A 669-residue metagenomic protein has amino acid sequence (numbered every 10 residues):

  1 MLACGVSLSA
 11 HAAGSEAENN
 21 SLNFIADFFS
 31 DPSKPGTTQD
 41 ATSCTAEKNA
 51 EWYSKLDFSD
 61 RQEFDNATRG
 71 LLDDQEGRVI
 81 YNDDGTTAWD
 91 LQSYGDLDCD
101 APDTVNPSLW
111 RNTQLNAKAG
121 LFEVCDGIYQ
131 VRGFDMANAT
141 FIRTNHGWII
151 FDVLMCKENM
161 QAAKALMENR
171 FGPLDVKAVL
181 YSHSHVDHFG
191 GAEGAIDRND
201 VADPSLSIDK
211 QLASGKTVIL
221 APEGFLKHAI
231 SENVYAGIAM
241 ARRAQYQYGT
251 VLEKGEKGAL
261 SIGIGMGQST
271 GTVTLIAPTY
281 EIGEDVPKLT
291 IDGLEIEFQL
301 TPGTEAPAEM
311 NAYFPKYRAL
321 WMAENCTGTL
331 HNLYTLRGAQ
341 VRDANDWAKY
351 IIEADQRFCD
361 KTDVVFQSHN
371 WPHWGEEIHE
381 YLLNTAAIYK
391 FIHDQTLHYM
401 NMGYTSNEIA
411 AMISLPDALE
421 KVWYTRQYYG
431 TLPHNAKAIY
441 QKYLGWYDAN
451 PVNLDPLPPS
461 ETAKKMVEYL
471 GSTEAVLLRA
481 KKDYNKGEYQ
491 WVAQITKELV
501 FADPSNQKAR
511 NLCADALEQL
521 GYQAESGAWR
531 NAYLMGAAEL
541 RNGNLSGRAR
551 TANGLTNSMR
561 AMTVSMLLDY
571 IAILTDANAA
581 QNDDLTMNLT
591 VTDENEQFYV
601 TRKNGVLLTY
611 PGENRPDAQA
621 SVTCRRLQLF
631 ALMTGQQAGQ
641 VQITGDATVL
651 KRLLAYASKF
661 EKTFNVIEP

Functional and structural regions predicted by a protein language model:
G14-T113, A117: N-terminal pre-domain segments of enzymes
D27-T45, T329, A348-E408, M412-N450 (+2 more regions): Divalent-metal (often Zn2+) His-rich catalytic cores of metallo-beta-lactamase-fold enzymes
Q114-L174, E309-F314, R318-E324: Conserved beta-strand hairpin/beta-sheet module of binuclear metal-dependent hydrolase folds, prominently
E123, G172, A213-S214, L220 (+2 more regions): Metallo-beta-lactamase
H146-G147, K157-V218, V500: Active-site metal-binding motif and surrounding structural segment of the metallo-beta-lactamase
G147-E158, T270, T274-T279, V286-T290 (+1 more regions): Metallo-beta-lactamase
A463-W491, I495: Alpha-helical segment of the N-proximal tetratricopeptide repeat
K482, E488-Q494, E498-F501, S505 (+2 more regions): Feature captures hydrophobic
